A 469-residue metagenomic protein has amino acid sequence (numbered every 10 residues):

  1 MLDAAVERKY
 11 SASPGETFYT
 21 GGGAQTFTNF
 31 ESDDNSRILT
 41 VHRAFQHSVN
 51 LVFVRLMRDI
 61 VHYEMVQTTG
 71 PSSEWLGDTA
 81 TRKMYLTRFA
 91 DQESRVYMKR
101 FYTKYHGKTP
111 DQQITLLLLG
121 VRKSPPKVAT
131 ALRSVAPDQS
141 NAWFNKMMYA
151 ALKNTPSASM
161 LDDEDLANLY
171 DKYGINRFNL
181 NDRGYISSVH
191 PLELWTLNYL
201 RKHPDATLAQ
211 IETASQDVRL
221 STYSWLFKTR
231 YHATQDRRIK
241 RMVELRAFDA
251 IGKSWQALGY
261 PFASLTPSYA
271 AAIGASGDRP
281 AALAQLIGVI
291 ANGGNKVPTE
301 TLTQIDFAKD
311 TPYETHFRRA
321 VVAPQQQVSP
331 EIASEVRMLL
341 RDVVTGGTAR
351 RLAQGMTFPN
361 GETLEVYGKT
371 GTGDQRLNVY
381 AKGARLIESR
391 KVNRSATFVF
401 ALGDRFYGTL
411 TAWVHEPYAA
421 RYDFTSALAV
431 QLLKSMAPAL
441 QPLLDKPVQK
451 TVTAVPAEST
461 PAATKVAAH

Functional and structural regions predicted by a protein language model:
M1-N35, W75-F101: Extended charged low-complexity segments that act as oligomerization/scaffolding linkers
L2, H42-R43, V54, T103-R237 (+3 more regions): A penicillin-recognizing enzyme superfamily signal
G22-T68, S72, T348-R350, T372: Polyanion-binding and phosphate-handling cores
L51, R55-M57, Q67-Q112, Y231-I239: N-terminal leader/propeptide and maturation segments of large enzyme subunits in energy/redox metabolism and hydrolases
Q67-G70, D78-T79, E244-P261: Short, charged, amphipathic alpha-helices and their helix-cap/turn boundaries
A257-A271: Extracellular-facing binding/remodeling surfaces
